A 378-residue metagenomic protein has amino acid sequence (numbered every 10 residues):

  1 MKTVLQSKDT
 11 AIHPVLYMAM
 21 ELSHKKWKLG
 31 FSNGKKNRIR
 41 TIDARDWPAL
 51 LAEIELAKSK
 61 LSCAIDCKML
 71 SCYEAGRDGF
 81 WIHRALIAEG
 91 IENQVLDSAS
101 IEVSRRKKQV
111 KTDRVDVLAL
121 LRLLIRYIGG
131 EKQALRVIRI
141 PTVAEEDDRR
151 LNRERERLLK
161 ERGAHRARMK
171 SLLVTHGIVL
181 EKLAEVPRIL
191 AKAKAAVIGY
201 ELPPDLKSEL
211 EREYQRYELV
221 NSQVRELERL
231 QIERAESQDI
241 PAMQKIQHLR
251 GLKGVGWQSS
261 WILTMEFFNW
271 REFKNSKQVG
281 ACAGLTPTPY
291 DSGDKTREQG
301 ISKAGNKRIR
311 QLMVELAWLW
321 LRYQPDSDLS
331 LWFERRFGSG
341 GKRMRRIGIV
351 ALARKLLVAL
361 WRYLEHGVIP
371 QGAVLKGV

Functional and structural regions predicted by a protein language model:
S7-S32, L120: Gly/Thr-rich phosphate-binding beta-strand-loop-beta motif of the actin/hexokinase/Hsp70
S32-K68: Nucleic-acid-processing active sites and adjacent nucleic-acid-binding tracks, predominantly divalent metal-dependent
D66-G76: Short glycine-rich phosphate-binding loop at a beta-alpha junction
Q94-V137, K192-A193, K295-A304: Short alpha-helix plus adjacent loop in nuclease-associated cores
N152-H248: Glycine-rich, often acidic, oxyanion-interacting loops/wings at catalytic, nucleic-acid, or phospho-protein interfaces
K245-G251, W257-R345: Phosphate-backbone recognition surface of nucleic-acid-processing proteins
D294, F333-V378: Low-complexity, acidic/Ser/Thr- and charged residue-rich accessory regions of DNA metabolism proteins
